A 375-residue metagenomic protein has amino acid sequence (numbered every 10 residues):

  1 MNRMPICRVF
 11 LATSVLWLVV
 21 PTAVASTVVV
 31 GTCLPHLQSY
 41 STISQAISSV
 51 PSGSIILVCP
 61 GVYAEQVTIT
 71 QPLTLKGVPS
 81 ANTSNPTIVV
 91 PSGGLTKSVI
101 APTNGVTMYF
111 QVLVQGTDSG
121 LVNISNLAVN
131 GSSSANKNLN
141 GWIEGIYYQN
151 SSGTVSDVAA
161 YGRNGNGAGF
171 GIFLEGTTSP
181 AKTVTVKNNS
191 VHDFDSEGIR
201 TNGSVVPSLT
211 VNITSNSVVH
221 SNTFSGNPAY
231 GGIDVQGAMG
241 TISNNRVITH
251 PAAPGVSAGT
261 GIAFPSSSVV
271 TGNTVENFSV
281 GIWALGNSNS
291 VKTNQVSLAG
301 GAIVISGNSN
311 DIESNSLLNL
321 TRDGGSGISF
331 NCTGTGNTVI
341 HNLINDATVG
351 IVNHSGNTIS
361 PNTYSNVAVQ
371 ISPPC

Functional and structural regions predicted by a protein language model:
M1-L11: Bacterial N-terminal signal peptides that target proteins for export
W17-S49, P60-V62, T74: Right-handed parallel beta-helix/beta-solenoid
L57, T68, T74-K76, L113 (+18 more regions): Extracellular beta-strand solenoid repeats
Q66, T107-L113, A135-N136, I143-G145 (+9 more regions): Structural detector of coil-to-beta-strand junctions
L73-G141, N164, G259: Right-handed parallel beta-helix/beta-spiral solenoid domain characteristic of secreted/periplasmic
N82, G131, G162, G167 (+17 more regions): Residues in short coils/turns that link rungs of repeat/solenoid architectures in beta-rich domains
T335-C375: Leucine-rich solenoid repeat scaffolds
